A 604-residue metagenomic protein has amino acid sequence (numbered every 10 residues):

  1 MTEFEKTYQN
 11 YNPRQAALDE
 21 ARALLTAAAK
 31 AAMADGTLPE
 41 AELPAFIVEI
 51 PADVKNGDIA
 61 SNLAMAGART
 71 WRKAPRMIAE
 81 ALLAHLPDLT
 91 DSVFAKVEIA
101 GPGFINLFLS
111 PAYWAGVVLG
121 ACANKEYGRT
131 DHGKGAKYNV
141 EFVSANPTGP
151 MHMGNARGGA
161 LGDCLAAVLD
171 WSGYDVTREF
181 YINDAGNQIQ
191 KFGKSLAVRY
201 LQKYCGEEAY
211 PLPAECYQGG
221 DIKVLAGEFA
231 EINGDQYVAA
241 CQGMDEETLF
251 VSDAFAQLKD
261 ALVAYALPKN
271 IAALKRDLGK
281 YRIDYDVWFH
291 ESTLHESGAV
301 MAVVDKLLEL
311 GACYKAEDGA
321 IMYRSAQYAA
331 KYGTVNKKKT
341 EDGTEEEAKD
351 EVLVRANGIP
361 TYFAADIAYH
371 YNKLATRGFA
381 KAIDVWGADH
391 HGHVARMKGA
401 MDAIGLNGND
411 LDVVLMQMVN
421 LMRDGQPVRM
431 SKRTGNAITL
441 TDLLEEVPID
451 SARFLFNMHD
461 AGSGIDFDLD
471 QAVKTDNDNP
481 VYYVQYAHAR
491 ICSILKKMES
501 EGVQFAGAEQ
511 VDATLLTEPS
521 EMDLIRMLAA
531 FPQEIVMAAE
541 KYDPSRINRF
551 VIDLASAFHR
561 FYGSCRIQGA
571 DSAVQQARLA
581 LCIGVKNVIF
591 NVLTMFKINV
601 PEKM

Functional and structural regions predicted by a protein language model:
T2-A115, A123-N124, R129-M604: Non-catalytic interaction-recognition regions
